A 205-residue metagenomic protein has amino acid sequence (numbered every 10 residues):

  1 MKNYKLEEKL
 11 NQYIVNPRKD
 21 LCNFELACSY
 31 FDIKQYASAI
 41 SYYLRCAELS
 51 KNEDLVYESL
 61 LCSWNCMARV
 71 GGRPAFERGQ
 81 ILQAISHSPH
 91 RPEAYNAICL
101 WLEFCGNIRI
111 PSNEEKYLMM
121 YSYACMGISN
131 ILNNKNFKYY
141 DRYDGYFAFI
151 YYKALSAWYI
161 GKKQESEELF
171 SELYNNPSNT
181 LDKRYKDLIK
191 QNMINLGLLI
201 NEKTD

Functional and structural regions predicted by a protein language model:
K5, K19, V56, L60 (+6 more regions): Residues that mark the junctions of alpha-helical repeat units in TPR/alpha-solenoid scaffolds
L6-L10, P17-F31, Y57-N65, N96 (+1 more regions): Alpha-helical tetratricopeptide repeat
E7-N11, L44, G79-Q83, S122-M126 (+2 more regions): Alpha-solenoid helical repeat scaffolds
I14-V15, C22, K51-L55, V70-R73 (+3 more regions): Short coil/turn linker motifs that delimit alpha-helical repeat modules in TPR/alpha-solenoid proteins
N16, S50, M67, I85-P89 (+4 more regions): Alpha-helical junction/boundary sensor with strong preference for TPR arrays
E25, E58, C62, A97-L100 (+4 more regions): "A position-specific structural signal for the A-helix of alpha-solenoid helical repeats
I33, V70-G71, C105-I108, E114 (+2 more regions): Structural motif corresponding to the intra-repeat A-B loop/turn of tetratricopeptide repeats
A39, A75-E77, N113, M120 (+1 more regions): Single-residue signature of alpha-solenoid repeat helices
